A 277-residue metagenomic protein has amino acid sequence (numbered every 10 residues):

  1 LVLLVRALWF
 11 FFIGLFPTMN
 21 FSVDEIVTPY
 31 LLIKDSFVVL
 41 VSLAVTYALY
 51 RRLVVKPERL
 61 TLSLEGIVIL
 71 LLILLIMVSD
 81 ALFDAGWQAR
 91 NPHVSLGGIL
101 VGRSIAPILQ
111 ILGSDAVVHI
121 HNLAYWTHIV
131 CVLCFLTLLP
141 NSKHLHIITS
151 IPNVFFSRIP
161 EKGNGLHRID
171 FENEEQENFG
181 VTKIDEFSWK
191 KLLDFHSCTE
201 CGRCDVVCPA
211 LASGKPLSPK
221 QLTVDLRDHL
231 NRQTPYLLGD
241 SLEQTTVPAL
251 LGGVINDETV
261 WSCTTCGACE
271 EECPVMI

Functional and structural regions predicted by a protein language model:
L1-V181, V224: Membrane-embedded alpha-helical bundles of multi-pass integral membrane proteins
H167-F195, R203-D205, L211-I277: Ferredoxin-type iron-sulfur electron-transfer modules in oxidoreductases and energy-metabolism complexes
T199: Segments forming glycine/polar-rich beta-alpha architectures that bind adenosine-containing cofactors
